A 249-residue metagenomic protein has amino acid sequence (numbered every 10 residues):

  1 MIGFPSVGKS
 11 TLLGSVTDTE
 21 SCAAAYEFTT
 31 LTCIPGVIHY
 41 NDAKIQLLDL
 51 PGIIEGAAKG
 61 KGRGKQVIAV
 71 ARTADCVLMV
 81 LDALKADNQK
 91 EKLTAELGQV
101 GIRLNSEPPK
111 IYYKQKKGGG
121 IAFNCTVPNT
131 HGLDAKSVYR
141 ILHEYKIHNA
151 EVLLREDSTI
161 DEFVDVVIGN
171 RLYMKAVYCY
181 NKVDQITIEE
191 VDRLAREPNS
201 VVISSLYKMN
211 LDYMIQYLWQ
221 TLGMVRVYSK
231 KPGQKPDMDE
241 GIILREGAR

Functional and structural regions predicted by a protein language model:
M1-I2, P109-R249: C-terminal-of-GTPase-core extension/linker across diverse P-loop GTPases
M1-K136, R140: Conserved G1/Walker A P-loop phosphate-binding module
